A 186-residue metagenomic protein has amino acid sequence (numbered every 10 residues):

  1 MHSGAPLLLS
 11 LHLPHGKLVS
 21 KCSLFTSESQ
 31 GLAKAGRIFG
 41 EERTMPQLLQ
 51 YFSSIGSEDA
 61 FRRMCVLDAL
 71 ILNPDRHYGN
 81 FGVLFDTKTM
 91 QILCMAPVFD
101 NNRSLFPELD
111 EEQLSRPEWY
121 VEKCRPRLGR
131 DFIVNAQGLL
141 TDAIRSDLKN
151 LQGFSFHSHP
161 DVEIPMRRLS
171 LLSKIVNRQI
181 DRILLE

Functional and structural regions predicted by a protein language model:
M1, D59-L67, K174-D181: A broad, structural surface signal
M1-G36: Conserved ATP-binding subdomain of kinase catalytic cores across diverse folds
A5, A33-A35, A60, A69 (+3 more regions): A sequence-composition feature that detects small, non-aromatic residues
S29-L49: A broadly used, surface-exposed interaction patch
T44-P107: Conserved kinase catalytic-core segment
L72, L84-E186: C-terminal catalytic region of ATP-dependent kinase domains
